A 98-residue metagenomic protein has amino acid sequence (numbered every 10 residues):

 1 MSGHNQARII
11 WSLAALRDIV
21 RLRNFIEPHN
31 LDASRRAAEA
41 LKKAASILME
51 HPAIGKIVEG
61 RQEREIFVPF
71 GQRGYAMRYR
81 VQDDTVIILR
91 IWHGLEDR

Functional and structural regions predicted by a protein language model:
M1-E65, Q82: Basic, Lys/Arg-enriched alpha-helical interface segments
M1-S2, F70-R98: Enriched for short, Lys/Arg-rich terminal
